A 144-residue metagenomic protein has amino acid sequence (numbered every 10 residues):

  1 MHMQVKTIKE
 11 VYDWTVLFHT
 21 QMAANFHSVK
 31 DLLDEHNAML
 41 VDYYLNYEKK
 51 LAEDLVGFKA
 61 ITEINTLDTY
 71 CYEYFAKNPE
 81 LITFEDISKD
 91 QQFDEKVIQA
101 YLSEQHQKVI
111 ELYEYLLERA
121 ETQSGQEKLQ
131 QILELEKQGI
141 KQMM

Functional and structural regions predicted by a protein language model:
H2-L33, E95-R119: Alpha-helical bundle segments that constitute or directly flank the non-heme di-iron/ferroxidase center
Y12-F26, V41-K59, H106-V109, L129-M143: Alpha-helical transition-metal enzyme core signature, strongest for iron centers
H27-K30, V56-K59, E63, L117-E121 (+1 more regions): A structural signal for long alpha-helical coiled-coils and helix-turn connectors that form the cytosolic signaling
D34-H36, T122-Q123: Short loop-to-helix capping motifs
E35-K50, T62-Y74: Short, charge-rich amphipathic segments
V56, D68, I82-F84, E111 (+1 more regions): Compositionally biased amphipathic helical and low-complexity segments enriched in hydrophobic
A60-F93: Carboxylate-rich helix-loop segments that flank metal/cofactor sites and access channels in metalloenzymes
Y115-L133: Acidic interhelical loop/turn segments
